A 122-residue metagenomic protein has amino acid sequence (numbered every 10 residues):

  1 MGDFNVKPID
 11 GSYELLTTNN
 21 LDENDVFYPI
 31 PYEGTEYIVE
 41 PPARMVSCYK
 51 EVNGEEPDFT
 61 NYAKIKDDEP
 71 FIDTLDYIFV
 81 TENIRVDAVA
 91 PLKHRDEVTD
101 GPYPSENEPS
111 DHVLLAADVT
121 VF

Functional and structural regions predicted by a protein language model:
M1: Generic enzyme active-site microenvironment
F4-F122: Metal-dependent phosphoester-hydrolase catalytic domains
